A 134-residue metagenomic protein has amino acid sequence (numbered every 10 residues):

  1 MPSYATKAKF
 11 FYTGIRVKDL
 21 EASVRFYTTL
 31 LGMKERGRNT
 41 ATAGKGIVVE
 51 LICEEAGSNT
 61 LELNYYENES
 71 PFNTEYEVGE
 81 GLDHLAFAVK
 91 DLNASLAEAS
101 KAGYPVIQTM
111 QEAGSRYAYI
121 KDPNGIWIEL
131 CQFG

Functional and structural regions predicted by a protein language model:
M1-A22, L82-F87, C131-G134: N-terminal beta-strand motif that seeds the catalytic metal site of vicinal oxygen chelate
K7-A8, G14-S58, K101, T109: Core segments of cupin and vicinal oxygen chelate
K9, I47, G57-N59, V78-D83 (+1 more regions): Residues that flank catalytic or metal-binding motifs in active/ligand-binding sites
R16, E62, A88, Y119 (+1 more regions): Conserved beta-strand segments that form the floor/walls of ligand-binding pockets within enzyme and binding domains
D19-E21, N68-S70, T74-N124: Vicinal oxygen chelate
K34-Y76, W127-G134: Conserved short beta-strand elements that form part of the metal-binding/catalytic scaffold of enzyme active sites
